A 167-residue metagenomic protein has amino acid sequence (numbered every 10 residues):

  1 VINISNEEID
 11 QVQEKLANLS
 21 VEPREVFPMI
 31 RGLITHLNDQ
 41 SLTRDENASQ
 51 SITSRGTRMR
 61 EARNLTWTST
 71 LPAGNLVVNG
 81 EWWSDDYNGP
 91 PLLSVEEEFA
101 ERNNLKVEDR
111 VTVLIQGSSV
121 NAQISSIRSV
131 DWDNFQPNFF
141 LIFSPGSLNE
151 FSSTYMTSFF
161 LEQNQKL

Functional and structural regions predicted by a protein language model:
V1-L167: Alpha-helical transmembrane segments of bacterial inner-membrane membrane proteins
